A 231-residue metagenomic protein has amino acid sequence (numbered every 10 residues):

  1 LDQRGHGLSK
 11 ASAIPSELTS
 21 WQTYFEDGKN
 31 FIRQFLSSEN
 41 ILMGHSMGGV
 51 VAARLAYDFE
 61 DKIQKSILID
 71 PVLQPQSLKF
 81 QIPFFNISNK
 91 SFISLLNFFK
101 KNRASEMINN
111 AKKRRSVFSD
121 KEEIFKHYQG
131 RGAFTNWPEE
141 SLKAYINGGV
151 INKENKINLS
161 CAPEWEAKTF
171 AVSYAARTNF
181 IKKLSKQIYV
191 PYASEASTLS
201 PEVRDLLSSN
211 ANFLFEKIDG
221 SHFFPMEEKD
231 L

Functional and structural regions predicted by a protein language model:
D2-H6, V72, D219-S221: Short beta-to-alpha linker loops that shape the active-site pocket of alpha/beta-hydrolase fold enzymes
G5-M43: Active-site loop/oxyanion-hole signature of alpha/beta-hydrolase fold enzymes
S9-S16, S77-F80, P201: Conserved catalytic-core motifs of eukaryotic protein kinase domains, centered on the activation segment
S38-S91: Conserved hydrolase catalytic core segment
F84-K153, T169: Helix-rich cap/lid subdomain of alpha/beta-hydrolase
E139-S208: Conserved serine/cysteine hydrolase catalytic core
S209-H222: Catalytic histidine neighborhood in serine/cysteine hydrolases with alpha/beta-hydrolase-type architecture
G220-D230: Catalytic histidine-centered segment of alpha/beta-hydrolase-like enzymes
